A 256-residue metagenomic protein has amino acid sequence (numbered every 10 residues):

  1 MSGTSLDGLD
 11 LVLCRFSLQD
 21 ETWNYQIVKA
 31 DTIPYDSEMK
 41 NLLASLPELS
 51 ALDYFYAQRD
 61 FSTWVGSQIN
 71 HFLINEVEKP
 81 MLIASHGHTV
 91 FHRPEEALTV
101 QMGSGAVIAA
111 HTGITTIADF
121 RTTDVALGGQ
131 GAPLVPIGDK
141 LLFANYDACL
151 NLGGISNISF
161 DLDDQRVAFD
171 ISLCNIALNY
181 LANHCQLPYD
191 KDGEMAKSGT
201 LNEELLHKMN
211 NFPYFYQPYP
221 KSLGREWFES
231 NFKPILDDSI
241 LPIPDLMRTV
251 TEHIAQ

Functional and structural regions predicted by a protein language model:
S2, H86-H88, L152-G154: Glycine-rich beta-strand-to-loop/alpha-helix junction loops that act as flexible
G3, I83, I108, I254: Divalent metal-coordination and catalytic microenvironments
T4, G8-C14, L18-I27, T32-I33 (+1 more regions): Conserved ATP-utilizing enzyme core subdomain
Q26-R59: Conserved non-catalytic scaffold segment of RNase H-like nuclease domains
P47-G105: Short beta-strand-loop/turn "lid" adjacent to the catalytic site in phosphate-handling enzymes
D53, A57-W64, V100, L127-G131 (+5 more regions): Catalytic cores of large soluble enzymes that bind and process phosphate-bearing ligands
W64-S67, H71, V107, I137-L141 (+3 more regions): Alpha-helical scaffold segments in soluble metabolic enzymes
P94-T99, A106, A110, I114-Y189: Phosphate-binding/catalytic loop of phosphoryl-transfer enzymes
